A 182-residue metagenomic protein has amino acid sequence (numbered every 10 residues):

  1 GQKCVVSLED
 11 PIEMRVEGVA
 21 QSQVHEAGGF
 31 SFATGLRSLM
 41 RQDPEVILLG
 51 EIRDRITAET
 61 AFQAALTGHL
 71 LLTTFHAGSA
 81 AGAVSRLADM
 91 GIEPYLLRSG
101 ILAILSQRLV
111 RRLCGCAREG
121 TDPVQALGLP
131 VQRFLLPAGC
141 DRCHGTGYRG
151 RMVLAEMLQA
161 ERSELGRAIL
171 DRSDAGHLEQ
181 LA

Functional and structural regions predicted by a protein language model:
G1-A182: Short, flexible helix-loop junctions that flank or precede catalytic/ligand sites
